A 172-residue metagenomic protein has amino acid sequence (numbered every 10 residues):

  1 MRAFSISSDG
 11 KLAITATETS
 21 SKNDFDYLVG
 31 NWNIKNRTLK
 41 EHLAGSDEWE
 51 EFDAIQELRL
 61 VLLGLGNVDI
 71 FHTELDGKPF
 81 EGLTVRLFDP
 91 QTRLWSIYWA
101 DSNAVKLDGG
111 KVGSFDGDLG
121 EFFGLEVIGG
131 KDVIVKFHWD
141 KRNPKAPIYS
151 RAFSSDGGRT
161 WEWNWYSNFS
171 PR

Functional and structural regions predicted by a protein language model:
R2-R172: Hydrophobic small-molecule pocket/channel-lining residues, especially in calycin-type beta-barrels
